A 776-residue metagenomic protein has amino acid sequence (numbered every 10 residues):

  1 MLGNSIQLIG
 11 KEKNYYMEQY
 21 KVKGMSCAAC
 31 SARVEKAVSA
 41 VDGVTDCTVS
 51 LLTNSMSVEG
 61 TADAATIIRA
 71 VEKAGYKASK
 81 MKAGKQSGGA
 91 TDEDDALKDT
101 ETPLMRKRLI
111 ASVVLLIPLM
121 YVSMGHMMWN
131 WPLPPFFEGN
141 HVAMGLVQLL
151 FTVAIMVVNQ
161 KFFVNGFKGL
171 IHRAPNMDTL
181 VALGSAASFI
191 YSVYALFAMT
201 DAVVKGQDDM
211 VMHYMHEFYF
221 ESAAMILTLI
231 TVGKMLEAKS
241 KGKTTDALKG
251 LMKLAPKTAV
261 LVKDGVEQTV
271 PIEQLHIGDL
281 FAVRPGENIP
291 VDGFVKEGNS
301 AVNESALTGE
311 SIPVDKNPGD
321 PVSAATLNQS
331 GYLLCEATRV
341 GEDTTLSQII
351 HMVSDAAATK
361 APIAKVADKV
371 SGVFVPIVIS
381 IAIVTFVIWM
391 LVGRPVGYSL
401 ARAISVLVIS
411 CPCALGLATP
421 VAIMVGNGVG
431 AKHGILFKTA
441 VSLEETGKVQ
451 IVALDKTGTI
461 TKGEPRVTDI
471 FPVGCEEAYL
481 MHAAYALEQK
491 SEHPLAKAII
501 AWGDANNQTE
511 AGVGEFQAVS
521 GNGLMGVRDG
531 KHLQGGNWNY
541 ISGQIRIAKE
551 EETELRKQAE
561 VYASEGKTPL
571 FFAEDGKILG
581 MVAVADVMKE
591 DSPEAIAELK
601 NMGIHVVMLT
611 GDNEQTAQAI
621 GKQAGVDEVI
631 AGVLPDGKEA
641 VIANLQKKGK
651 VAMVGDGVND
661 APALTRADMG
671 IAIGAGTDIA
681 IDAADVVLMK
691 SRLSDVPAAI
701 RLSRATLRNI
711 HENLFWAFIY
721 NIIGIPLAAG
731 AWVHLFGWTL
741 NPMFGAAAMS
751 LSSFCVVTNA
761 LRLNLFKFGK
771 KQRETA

Functional and structural regions predicted by a protein language model:
M1-A143, I155, K168, V266-E267 (+2 more regions): Flexible metal-binding regulatory segments at protein termini and peripheral loops
A32, T45, V449, R528-G530 (+4 more regions): Conserved ATP-binding TGD loop and adjacent catalytic N/P-domain core of P-type ATPases
D42-E59, R69, E217-F218, K249-D343 (+3 more regions): Conserved cytosolic catalytic loops of P-type ATPases
L104-T258, K369, I470, G737-L740 (+1 more regions): Transmembrane helix-loop-helix hairpins at the membrane interface
M105-K107, T326, G447-E492, N522-V607 (+2 more regions): ATP-driven catalytic headpiece of P-type ATPases
M128-V142, I171, I190, V429 (+6 more regions): Membrane-embedded alpha-helical bundles of multi-pass transporters
M199-V203, D209, A224-P285, K316 (+5 more regions): Juxtamembrane coupling segments of multi-pass membrane pumps/enzymes
L307, V366, A401, A414-L487 (+5 more regions): Conserved catalytic phosphorylation-site environment of P-type ATPases
